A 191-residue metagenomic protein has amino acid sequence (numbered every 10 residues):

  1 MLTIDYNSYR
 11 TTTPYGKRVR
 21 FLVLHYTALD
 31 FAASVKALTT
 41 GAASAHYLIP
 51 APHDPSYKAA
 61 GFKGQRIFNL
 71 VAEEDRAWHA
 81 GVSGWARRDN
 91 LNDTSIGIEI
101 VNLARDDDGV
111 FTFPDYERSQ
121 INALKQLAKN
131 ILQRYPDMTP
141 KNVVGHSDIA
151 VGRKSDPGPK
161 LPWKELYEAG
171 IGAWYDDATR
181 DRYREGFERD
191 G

Functional and structural regions predicted by a protein language model:
M1-D137, K141: Active-site-adjacent loop/helix surface patches within enzyme catalytic domains that shape the substrate-binding cleft
V101-G191: Basic/polar, cationic surfaces and motifs that engage anionic cell-wall and phosphate/carboxylate ligands
